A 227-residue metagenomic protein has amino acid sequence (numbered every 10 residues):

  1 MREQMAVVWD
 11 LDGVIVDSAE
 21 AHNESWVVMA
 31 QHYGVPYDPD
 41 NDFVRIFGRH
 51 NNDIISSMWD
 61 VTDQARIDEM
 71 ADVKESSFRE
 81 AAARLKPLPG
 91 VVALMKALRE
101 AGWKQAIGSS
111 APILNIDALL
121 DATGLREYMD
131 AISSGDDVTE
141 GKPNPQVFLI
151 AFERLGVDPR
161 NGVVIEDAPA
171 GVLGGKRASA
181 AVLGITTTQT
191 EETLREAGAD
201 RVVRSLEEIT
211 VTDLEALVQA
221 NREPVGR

Functional and structural regions predicted by a protein language model:
M1-A6, K96-R99, W103, P112-R227: Asp-based, Mg2+/Mn2+-dependent phosphohydrolase catalytic module
R2-W103, R126: N-terminal helical cap/lid subdomain that shapes the substrate entry/recognition surface in HAD-like hydrolases
L11, A111-P112: Active-site loop->helix "elbow" adjoining a glycine-rich segment at hydrolase catalytic centers
D17-S18, I46, I107-G108, E166 (+1 more regions): Small/polar loops that bind or transfer phosphate-bearing groups
A83, G108, L183: Glycine- and other small-residue-rich loops at beta-strand/loop junctions that grip anionic moieties
P87, G108, E140: Residue-level marker of regulatory loop/turn positions in helix-turn-helix DNA-binding domains and in histidine
